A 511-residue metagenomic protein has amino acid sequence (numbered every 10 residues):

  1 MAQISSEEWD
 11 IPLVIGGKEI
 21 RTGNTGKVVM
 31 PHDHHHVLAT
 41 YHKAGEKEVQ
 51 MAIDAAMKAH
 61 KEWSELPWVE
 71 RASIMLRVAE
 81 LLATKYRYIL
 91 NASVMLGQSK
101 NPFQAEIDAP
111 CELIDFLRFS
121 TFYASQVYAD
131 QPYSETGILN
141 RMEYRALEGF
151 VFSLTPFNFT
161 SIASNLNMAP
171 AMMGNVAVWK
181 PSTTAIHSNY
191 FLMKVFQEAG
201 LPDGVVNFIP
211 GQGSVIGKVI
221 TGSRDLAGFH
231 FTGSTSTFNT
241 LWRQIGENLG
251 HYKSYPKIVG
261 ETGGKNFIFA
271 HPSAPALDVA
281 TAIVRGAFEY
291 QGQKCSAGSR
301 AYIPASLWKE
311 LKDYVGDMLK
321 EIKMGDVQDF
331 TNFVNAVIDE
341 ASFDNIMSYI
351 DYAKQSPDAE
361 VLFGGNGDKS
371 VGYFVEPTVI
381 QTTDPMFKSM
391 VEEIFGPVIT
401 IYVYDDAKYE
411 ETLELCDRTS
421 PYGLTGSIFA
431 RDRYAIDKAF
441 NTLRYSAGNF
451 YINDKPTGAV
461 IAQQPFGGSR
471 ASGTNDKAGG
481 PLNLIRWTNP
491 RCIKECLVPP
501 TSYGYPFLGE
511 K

Functional and structural regions predicted by a protein language model:
M1-L38: Hydrophobic face of amphipathic alpha-helices that form TPR/SEL1-like repeat modules and related alpha-solenoid
D33-A39, K58, S64-V69, Y86 (+5 more regions): Conserved C-terminal structural/oligomerization subdomain of aldehyde/semialdehyde dehydrogenase
H34-Y128, L413, R418: Glycine-rich loop-to-alpha-helix module at the N-terminal edge of alpha/beta enzyme cores
H35, A56, R71, G174 (+8 more regions): Residue-level signal for inorganic ion chemistry
M95, A124-D278, N475: Rossmann-like NAD(P) dinucleotide-binding subdomain of oxidoreductase/dehydrogenase enzymes
S99-N101, A177-K180, K265-F269, R300 (+3 more regions): Short beta-alpha connecting loops at secondary-structure transitions that line or flank enzyme active sites
G137-N140, G364-S370, P456-T457: Short, solvent-exposed loop/turn elements at beta->coil junctions and helix N-caps that rim active or binding pockets
V195-G200, G222, G228, T237-P385 (+4 more regions): ALDH superfamily catalytic-core signature
